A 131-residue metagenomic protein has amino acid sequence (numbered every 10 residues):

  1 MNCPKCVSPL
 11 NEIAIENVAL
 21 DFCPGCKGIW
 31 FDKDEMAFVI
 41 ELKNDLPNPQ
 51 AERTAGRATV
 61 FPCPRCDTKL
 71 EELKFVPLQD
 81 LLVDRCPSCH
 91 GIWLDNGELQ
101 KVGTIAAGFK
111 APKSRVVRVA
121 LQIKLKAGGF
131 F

Functional and structural regions predicted by a protein language model:
M1-A19: The feature marks the first
C3-C6, C23, C63-C66, C86: Short cysteine-rich clusters marking metal-coordination/redox-active sites
P4-L10, E41-A51, D67-L73: Short Cys/His-rich Zn2+-coordinating modules
L10-N11, F31, E71, L94: Short functional micro-motifs and their immediate structural scaffolds
E12-N17, Q50-P62, V76-D80: Short, flexible, mixed-charge glycine/proline-rich loop motifs that serve as phosphate/nucleic-acid-contacting
N17-G56: A broadly conserved sequence feature marking short terminus-proximal activation segments in nucleic acid-centric
V18-G28, D80-I92: Cysteine-rich micro-motifs
I29-K43, H90-A107: Short metal-binding segments enriched for Cys and/or His
